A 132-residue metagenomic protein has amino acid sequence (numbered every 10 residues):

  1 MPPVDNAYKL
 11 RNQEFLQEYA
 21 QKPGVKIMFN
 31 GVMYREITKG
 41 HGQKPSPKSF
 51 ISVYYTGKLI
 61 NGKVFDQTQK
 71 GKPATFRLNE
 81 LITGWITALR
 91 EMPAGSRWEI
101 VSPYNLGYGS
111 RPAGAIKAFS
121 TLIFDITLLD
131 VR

Functional and structural regions predicted by a protein language model:
M1-R132: Cross-family detector of peptidyl-prolyl cis-trans isomerase
